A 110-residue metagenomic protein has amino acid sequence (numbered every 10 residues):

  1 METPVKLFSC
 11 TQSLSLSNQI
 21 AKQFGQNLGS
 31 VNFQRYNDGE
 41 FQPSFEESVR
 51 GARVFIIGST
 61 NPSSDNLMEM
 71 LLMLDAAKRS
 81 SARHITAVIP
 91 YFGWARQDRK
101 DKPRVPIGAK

Functional and structural regions predicted by a protein language model:
M1-K110: PRPP-associated nucleotide enzymes
